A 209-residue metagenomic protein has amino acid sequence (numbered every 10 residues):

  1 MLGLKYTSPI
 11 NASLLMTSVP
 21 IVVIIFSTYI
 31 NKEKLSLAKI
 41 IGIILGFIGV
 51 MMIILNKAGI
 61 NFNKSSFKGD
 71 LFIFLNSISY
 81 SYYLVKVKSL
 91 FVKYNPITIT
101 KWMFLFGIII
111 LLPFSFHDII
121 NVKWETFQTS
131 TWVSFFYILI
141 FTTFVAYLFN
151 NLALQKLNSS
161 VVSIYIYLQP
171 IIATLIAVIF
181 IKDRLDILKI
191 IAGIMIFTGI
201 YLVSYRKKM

Functional and structural regions predicted by a protein language model:
M1-Y6, I25-F26, M52, L71-K86 (+3 more regions): Hydrophobic alpha-helical transmembrane segments of multi-pass membrane transport proteins, especially secondary
G3, Y29-N31, L35, L90 (+6 more regions): Hydrophobic/aromatic residues within transmembrane alpha-helices of multi-pass small-molecule transporters
S8-N11, Y82-F106, W124: Juxtamembrane helix-loop-helix junctions in multi-pass membrane proteins
I10, S36, I97-T98, S160 (+1 more regions): Residues that define the loop-to-transmembrane-helix transition and helix capping in multi-pass membrane transporters
L15-S18, A38-I41, W102, F106 (+2 more regions): Hydrophobic core positions of alpha-helical segments in small-molecule transporters and transporter systems
L35-F47, D70, Y94-M103: Cytoplasmic-side transmembrane-helix entry/capping segments in multi-pass membrane proteins
L35-K57, L111, Y167, I176 (+1 more regions): Hydrophobic transmembrane alpha-helices of multi-pass small-molecule transport proteins
A58-S66, V122-Q128: Helix-boundary and loop/linker segments of multi-pass membrane transporters
